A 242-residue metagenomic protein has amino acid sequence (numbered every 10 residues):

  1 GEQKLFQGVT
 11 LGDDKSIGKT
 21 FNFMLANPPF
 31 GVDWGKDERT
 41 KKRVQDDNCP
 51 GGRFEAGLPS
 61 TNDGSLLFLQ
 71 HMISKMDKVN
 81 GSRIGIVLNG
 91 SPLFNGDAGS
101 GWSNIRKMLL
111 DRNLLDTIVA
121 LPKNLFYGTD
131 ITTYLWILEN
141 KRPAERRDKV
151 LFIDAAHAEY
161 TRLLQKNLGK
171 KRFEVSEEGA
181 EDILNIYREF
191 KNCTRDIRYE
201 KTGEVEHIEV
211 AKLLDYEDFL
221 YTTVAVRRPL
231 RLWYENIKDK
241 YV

Functional and structural regions predicted by a protein language model:
E2-G8: Conserved SAM-binding strand-loop segment of SAM-dependent methyltransferases
G12-V242: A conserved structural/catalytic subdomain of Rossmann-like adenosyl-cofactor enzymes
